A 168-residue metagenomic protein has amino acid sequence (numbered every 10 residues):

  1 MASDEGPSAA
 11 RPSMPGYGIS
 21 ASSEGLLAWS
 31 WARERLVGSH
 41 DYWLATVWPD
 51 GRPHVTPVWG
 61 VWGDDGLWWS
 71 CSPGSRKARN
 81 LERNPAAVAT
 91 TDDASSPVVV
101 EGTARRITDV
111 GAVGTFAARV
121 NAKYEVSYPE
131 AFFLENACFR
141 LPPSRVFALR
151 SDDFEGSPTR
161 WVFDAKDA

Functional and structural regions predicted by a protein language model:
M1-L26, S96-A168: Charged, gly/pro-rich active-site loop segments
G16-Y42: Short, basic/aromatic recognition patches
A28-W31, V55-T56, G74, V126: A generic local structural motif
W29, W43, W59-W62, L149 (+1 more regions): Tryptophan-centered motif/residue detector
A32-R33, A78, A117: Short amphipathic alpha-helical segments and helix-helix/interface helices
L36-V37, E82-R83, N121: Alpha-helix boundary recognition
S39-P73, R79-L81, A87-T91, V99-E101: Short beta-strand segments
H40-D41, A86, E125, V146: Generic structural signal for secondary-structure transition and capping sites
